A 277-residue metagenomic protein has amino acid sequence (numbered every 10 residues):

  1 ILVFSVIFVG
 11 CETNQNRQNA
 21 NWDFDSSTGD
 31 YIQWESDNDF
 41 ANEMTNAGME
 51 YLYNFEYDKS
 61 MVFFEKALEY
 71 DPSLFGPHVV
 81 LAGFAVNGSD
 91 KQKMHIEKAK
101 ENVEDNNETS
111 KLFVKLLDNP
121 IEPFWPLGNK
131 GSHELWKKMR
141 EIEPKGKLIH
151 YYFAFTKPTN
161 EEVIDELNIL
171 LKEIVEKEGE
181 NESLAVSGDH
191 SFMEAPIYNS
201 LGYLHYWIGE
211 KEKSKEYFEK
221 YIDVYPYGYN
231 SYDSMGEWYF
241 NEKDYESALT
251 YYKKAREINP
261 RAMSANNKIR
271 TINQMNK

Functional and structural regions predicted by a protein language model:
Y31-E35, K98-F113, K138-I149, L170-E194: Flexible helix-coil transition and linker loops at the boundaries of alpha-helical arrays
D37-K66, Y70, V114-L127, Y152 (+2 more regions): Alpha-helical segment of the N-proximal tetratricopeptide repeat
F40, S73-F75, E143-I149, K177 (+3 more regions): Residue-level recognition of tetratricopeptide repeat
Y53, N87, T159, W207 (+2 more regions): Register position in tetratricopeptide repeats
V80, Y152, S200, S234 (+1 more regions): Canonical tetratricopeptide repeat
